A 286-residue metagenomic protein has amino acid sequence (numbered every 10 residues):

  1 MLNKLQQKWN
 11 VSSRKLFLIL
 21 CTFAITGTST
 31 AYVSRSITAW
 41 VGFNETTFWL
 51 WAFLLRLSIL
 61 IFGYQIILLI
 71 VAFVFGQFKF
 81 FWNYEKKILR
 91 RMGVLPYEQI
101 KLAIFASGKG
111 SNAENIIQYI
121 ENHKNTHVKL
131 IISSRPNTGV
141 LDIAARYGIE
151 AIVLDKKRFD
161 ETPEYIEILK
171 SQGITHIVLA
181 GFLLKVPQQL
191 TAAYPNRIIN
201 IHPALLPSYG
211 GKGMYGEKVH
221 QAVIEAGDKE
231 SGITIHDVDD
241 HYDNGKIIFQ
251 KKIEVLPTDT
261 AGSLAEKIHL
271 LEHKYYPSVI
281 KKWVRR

Functional and structural regions predicted by a protein language model:
M1-W9: Short, Lys/Arg-rich, polar N-terminal cytosolic tail immediately upstream of the first transmembrane signal-anchor
Q7, T38-A52, R91-V94: Membrane interface segments of multi-pass transport proteins and intramembrane proteases
K15-I19, W49-L57, H176: Residue-level signature of transmembrane alpha-helical entry/exit and packing/kink sites in multi-pass membrane
L16, L20-T28, Y32, L57-Q65 (+1 more regions): Alpha-helical transmembrane spans of integral membrane proteins, capturing the lipid-embedded, hydrophobic core of TM
T30-G42, I67-F75: Membrane-water interface at transmembrane helix exits
I70-L89: Juxtamembrane/interfacial segments flanking transmembrane helices
K86-E98: Membrane-cytosol interface motif
P96-R286: One-carbon transfer enzymes
